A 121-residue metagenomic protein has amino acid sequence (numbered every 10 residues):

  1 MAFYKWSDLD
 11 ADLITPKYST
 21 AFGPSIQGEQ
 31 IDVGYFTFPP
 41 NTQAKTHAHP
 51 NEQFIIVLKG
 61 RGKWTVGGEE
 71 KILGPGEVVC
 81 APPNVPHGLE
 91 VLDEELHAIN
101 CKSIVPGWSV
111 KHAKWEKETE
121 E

Functional and structural regions predicted by a protein language model:
M1-Q30, A113-E121: A short, N-terminal "cap"/entry segment at the start of jelly-roll beta-barrel domains of the cupin/DSBH fold
S19, G34-A48: Conserved short histidine dyad/triad with adjacent acidic residue
I31, F36, E69-K71, E94: Well-ordered beta-strand scaffold positions
T37-F38, A48-W64: Short, conserved beta-strand element in jelly-roll/cupin
F54, R61-K63, E70, P86 (+1 more regions): Structural motif
E69-P83: Short acidic-glycine-tyrosine-enriched beta hairpin
P83-W108: Ligand-binding loop in jelly-roll beta-barrel domains
